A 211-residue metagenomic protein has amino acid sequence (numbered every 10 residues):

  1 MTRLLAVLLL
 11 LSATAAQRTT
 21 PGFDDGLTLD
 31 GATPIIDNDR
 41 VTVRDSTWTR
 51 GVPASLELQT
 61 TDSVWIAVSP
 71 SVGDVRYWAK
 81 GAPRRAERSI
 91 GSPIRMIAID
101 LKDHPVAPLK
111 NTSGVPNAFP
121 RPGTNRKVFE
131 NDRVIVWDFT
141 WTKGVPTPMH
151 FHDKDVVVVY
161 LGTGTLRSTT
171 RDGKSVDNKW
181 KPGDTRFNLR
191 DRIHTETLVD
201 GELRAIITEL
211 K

Functional and structural regions predicted by a protein language model:
M1-V7: Sec-dependent signal peptide recognition, specifically the positively charged N-region followed immediately by
V7-D25: Bacterial Sec-dependent signal peptides at the C-terminal "C-region" and cleavage site
D30-A54, W137, T142, T147: Mature N-terminal segment immediately following signal peptide/propeptide cleavage in secreted/periplasmic
D37, S69-G81, R133, G173-D191: Short acidic-glycine-tyrosine-enriched beta hairpin
A54-Q59, E87-S89, F139, T147-H152 (+3 more regions): Short histidine-centered beta-strand/loop micro-motifs that create catalytic or ligand/metal-coordination sites
Q59-V72, H152-D172: Glycine- and acidic-residue-biased ligand/ion/polar-headgroup-sensing regions
T60-S63, G81-H104, T163, L189-K211: Ligand-binding loop in jelly-roll beta-barrel domains
R88-R133: Surface-exposed beta-loop interaction hotspot
